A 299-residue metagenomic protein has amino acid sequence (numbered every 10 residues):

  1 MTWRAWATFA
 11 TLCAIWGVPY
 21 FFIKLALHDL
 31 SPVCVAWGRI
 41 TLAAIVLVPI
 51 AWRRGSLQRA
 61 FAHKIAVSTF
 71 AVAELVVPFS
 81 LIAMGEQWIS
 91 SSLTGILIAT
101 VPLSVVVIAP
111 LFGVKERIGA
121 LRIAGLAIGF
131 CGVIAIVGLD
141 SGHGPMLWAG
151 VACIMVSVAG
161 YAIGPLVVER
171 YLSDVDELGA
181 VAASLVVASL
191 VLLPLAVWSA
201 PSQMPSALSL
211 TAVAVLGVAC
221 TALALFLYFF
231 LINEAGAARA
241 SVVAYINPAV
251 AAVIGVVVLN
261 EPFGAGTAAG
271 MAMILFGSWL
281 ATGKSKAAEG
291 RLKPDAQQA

Functional and structural regions predicted by a protein language model:
M1-W37, M84, H143-R170, L190 (+1 more regions): Glycine-/small-residue-enriched transmembrane alpha-helix faces in small-molecule transporters and effluxers
M1-W6, H28-W37, R59-I65, I123 (+3 more regions): Juxtamembrane helix-entry segments on the extracytoplasmic side of multipass membrane proteins
I15, P19-Y20, V48-I98, I134-A135 (+1 more regions): Specific transmembrane alpha-helical segments of multi-pass solute transporters/efflux pumps, especially DMT/EamA
D29-V77, T100-A109, A159-G164, V181-A200 (+3 more regions): Transmembrane alpha-helices of multi-pass small-molecule transport proteins
C34-I45, A73-L75, F79-L121, S157 (+1 more regions): Specific alpha-helical transmembrane segments that line the substrate/conduction pathway and gating interfaces
W37-G38, L75, T94-T100, P165-L190 (+1 more regions): Helix-helix packing/entry segments at the starts of transmembrane helices
T41, L47, T100-P102, I108 (+5 more regions): Hydrophobic transmembrane alpha-helices of multi-pass small-molecule transport proteins
L47, V105-V107, L111-F112, G129 (+5 more regions): Transmembrane alpha-helical segments that form core, pore/gating elements of small-molecule transporters/exporters
